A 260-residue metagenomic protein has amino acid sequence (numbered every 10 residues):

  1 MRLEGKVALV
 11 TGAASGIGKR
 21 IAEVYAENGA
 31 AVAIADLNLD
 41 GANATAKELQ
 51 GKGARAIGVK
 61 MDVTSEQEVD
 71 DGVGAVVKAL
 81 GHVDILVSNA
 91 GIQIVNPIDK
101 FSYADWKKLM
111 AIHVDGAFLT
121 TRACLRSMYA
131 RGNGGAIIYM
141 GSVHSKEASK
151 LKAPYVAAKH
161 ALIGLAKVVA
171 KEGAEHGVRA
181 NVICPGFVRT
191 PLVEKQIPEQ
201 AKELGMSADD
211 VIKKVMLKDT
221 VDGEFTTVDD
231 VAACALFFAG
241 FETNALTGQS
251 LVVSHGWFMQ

Functional and structural regions predicted by a protein language model:
E4, E147, A235-L236, T247-Q260: Short C-terminal tail/terminal secondary-structure segment of NAD(P)H-dependent dehydrogenase/reductase domains
V87, A174, R179, L246-G248: Short, small/polar-rich loop/turn modules that mediate ligand/substrate recognition or access, typified
P97-I98, S102-M110, M216: Substrate-binding pocket helix/loop in short-chain dehydrogenase/reductase
T121, A158, A166: Active-site helix of classical SDR
R126, K171-E175, N244: Alpha-helical segment proximal to the catalytic Tyr-Lys
S142: Residue(s) in the substrate-gating loop at a strand-loop-helix junction that position the organic substrate next
V182, T190, M206-L246, H255: C-terminal helical subdomain
